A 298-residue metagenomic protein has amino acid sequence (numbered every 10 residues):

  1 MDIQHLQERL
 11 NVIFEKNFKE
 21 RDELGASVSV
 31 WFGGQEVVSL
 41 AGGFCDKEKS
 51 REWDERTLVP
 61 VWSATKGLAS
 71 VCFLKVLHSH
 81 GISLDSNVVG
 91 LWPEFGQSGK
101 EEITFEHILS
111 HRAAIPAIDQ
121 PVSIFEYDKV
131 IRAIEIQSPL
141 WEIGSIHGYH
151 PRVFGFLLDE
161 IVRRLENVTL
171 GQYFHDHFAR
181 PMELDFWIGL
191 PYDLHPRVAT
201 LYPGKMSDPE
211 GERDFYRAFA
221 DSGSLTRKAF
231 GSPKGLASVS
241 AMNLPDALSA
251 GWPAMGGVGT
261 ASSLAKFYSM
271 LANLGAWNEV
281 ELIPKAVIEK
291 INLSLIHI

Functional and structural regions predicted by a protein language model:
M1-V61, G81-S83, R132, I136: Short, conserved catalytic-motif segment at the N-terminal edge
N11-E15, G34, L58-D85, L158-V162 (+1 more regions): Active-site SXXK
L40, V122-I143, H150, V168-D185 (+1 more regions): Short, charged, amphipathic alpha-helices and their helix-cap/turn boundaries
D54-R56, Q137-G144, F154-F156, L244-P253: Flexible glycine/proline-enriched surface loops and loop-helix/loop-strand junctions
E55, P60-A64, V76-P116, Q120 (+3 more regions): Active-site helix/loop module of the DD-peptidase/beta-lactamase fold, centered on the serine-lysine SxxK catalytic
H111, F154-I161, G251, M255-W277: Active-site-proximal alpha-helical segments within enzyme catalytic domains
I188, P196-V258: A small/polar active-site loop signature that marks catalytic segments
I296-I298: Conserved small/polar residues in nucleotide/adenosyl-binding loops
